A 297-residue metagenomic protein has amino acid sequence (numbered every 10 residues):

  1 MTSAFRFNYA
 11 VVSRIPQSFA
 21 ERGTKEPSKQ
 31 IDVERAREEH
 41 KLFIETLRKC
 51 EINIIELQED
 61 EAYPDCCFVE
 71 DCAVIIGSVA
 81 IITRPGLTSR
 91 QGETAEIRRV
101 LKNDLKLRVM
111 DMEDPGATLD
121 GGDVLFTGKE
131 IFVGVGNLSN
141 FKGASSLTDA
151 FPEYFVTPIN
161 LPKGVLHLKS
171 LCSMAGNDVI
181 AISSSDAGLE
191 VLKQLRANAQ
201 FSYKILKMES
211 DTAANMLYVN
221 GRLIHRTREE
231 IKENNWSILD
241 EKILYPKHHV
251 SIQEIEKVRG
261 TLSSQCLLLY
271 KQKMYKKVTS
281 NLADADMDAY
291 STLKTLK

Functional and structural regions predicted by a protein language model:
M1-K297: The feature marks the mature, well-folded catalytic cores of soluble enzymes
